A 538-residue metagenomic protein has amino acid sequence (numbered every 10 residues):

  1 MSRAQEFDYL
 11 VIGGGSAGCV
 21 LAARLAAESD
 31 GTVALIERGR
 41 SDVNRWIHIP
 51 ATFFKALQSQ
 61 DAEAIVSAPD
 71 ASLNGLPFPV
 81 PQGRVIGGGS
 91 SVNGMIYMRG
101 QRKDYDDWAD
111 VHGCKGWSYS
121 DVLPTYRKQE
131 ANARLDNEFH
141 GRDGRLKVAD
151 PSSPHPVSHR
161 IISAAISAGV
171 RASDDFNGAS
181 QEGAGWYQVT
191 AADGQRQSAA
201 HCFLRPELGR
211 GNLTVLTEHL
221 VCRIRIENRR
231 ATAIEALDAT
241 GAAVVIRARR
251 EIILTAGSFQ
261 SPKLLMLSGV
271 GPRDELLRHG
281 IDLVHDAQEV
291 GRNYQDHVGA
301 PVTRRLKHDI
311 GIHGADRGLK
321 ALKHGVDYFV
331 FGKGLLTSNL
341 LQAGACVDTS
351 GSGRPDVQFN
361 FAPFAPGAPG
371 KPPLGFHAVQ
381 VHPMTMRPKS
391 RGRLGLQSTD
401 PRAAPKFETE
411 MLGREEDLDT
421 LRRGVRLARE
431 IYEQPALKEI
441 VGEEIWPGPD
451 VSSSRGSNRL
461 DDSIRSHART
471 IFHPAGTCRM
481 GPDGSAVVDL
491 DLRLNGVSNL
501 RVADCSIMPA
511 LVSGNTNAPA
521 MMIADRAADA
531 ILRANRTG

Functional and structural regions predicted by a protein language model:
M1-G538: N-terminal redox-cofactor-binding region of secreted/periplasmic oxidoreductases
